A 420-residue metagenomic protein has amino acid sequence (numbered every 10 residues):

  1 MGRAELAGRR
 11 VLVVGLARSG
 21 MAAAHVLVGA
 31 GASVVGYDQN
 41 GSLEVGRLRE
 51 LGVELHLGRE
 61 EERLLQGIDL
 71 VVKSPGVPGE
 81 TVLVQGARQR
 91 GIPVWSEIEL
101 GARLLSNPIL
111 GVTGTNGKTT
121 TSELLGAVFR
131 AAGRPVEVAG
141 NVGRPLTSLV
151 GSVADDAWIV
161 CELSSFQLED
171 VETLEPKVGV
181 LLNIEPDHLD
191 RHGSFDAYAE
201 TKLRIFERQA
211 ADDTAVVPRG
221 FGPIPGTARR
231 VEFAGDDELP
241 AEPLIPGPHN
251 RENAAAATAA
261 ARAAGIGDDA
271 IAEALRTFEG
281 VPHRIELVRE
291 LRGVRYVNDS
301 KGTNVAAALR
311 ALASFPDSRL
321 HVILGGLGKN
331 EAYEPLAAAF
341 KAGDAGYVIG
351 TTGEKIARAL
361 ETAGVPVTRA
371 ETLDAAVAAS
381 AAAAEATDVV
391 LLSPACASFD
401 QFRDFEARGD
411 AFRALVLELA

Functional and structural regions predicted by a protein language model:
M1-S96, L100, P246, R358: N-terminal leader/targeting and accessory segments in enzymes
G2-R10, G20-A30, P243-G343, R358: Nucleotide phosphate-binding/pyrophosphate-handling subdomain across enzymes that bind or process nucleotide phosphates
L12, V35, E137, Y347 (+1 more regions): Conserved beta-strand positions in the Rossmann-like core of class I SAM-dependent methyltransferases
G15, L27, V71, V112 (+11 more regions): Residue-level signal for inorganic ion chemistry
A32-Q39, A215-R219, H321-L324, K341-T352: Short internal beta-strands
S33-D38, E137-V138, V160, L392: Short beta-strand "acidic-cap" motif of Rossmann-like dinucleotide-binding folds
L43-R49, Y333-D388: C-terminal helical cap/extension that packs against the catalytic core of soluble nucleotide-cofactor enzymes
E62-I68, P75-V216, P223-T227, D400 (+1 more regions): Phosphate-binding loop of NTP-binding sites
